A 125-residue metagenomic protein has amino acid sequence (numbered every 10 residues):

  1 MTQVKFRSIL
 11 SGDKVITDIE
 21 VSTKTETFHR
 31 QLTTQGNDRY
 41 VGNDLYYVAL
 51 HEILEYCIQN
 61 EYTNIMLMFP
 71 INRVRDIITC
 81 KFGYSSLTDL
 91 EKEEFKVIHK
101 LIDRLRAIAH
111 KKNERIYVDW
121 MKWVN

Functional and structural regions predicted by a protein language model:
M1-D44: RNase H-like nuclease fold core
L50-N125: RNase H catalytic domain
